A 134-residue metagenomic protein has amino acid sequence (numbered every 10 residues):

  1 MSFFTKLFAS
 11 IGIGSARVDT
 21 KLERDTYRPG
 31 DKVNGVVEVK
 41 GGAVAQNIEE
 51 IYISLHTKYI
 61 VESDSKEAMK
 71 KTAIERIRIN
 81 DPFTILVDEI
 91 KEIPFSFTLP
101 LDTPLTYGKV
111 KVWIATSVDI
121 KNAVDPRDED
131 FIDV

Functional and structural regions predicted by a protein language model:
M1-V134: N-terminal onset of structured domains
